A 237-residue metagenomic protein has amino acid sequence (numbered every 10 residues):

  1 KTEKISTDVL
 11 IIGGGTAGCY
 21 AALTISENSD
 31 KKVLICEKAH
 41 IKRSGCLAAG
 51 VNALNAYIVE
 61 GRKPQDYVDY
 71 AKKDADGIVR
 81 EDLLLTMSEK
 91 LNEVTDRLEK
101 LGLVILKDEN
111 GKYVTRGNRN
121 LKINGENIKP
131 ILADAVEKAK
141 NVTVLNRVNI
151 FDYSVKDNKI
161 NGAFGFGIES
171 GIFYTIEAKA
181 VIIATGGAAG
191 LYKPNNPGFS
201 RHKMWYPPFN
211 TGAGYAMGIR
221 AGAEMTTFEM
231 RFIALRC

Functional and structural regions predicted by a protein language model:
E3-T7, S170-A180: Core beta-strand elements of the Rossmann-like FAD/NAD(P) dinucleotide-binding domain in flavoenzyme oxidoreductases
V9-I35: N-terminal Rossmann-like FAD-binding beta1-loop-alpha1 element of flavoenzymes
G13, A178-A180, A184-T185: Short, well-ordered coil/turn residues at beta-beta hairpins and beta-strand->alpha-helix junctions within
A22, S26-E27, I168-I176: Short amphipathic alpha-helices and their capping/turn segments at secondary-structure boundaries
K32, K38-N161, G165-G167, I172 (+4 more regions): Conserved N-terminal/central alpha/beta ligand/cofactor-binding core
V181, N210-G214: Extended, hydrophobic alpha-helical segments in both membrane/secreted and soluble proteins
R201-N210: A short acidic, glycine-rich active-site loop that binds or catalyzes chemistry on phosphate/adenosine moieties
G218: Acidic, metal-coordinating catalytic segment for phosphate/diphosphate chemistry, firing primarily on the Nudix
